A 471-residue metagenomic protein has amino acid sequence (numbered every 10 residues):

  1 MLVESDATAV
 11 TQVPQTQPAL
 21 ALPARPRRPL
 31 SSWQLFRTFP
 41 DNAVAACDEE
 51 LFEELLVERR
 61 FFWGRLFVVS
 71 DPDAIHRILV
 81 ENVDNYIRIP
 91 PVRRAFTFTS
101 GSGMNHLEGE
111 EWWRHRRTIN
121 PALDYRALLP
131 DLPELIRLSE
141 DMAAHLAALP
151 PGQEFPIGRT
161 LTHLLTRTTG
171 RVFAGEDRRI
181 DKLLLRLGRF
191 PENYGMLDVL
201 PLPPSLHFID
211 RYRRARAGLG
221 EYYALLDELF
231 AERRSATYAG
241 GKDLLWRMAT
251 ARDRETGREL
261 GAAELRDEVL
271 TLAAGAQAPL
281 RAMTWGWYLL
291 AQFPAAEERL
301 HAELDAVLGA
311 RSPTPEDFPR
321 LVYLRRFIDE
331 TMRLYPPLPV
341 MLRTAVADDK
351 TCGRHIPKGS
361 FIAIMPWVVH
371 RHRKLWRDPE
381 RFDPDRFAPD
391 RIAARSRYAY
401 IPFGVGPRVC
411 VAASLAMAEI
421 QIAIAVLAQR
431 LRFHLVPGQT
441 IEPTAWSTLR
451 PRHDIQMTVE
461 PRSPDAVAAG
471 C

Functional and structural regions predicted by a protein language model:
L2-A46, W63-R65, P72-H76, P90-A174 (+8 more regions): Cytochrome P450 catalytic-domain helical core, especially the substrate-recognition surface and oxygen-activation
A19-L30, I136, R186-R189, A239-W246 (+4 more regions): Cytochrome P450 I-helix active-site segment
S32-E54, A224, A310-C352, R373: Conserved cytochrome P450 K-helix E-x-x-R motif and the immediately C-terminal K′/meander segment
D71, G275-A276, G359: Short, conserved phosphate/pyrophosphate- and ester-handling motifs at nucleotide-, phospho-/glycolipid
A278-E303, A413-Q429: Cytochrome P450 catalytic-core helices
I364-R391: Conserved cytochrome P450 K-helix/beta-meander segment immediately N-terminal to the heme-binding cysteine loop
